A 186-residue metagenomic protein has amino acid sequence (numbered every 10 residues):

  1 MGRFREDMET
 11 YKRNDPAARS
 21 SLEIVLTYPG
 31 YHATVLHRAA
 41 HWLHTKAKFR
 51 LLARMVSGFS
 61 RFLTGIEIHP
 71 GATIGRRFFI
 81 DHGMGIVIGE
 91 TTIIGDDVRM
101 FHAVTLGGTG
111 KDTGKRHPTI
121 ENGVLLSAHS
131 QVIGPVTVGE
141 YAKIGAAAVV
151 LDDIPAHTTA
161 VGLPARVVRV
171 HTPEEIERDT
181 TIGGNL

Functional and structural regions predicted by a protein language model:
M1-T64, E174-L186: Terminal amphipathic alpha-helical/low-complexity segments used for targeting or macromolecular assembly
T64, H69-P70, G75-R76, D81-E90 (+12 more regions): Left-handed beta-helix
